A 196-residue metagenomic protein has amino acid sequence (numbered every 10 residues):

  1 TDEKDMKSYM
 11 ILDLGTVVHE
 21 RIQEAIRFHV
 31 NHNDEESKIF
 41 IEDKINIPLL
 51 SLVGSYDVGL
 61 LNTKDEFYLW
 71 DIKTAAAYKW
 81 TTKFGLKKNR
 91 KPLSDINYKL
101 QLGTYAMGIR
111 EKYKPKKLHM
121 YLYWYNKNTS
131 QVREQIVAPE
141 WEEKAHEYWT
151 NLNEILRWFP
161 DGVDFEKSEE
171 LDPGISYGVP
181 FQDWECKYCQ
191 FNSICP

Functional and structural regions predicted by a protein language model:
T1-E66: Metal-dependent nuclease catalytic cores that hydrolyze phosphodiester bonds in DNA/RNA, characterized by
K4-S8, T81-D95, V137-W141: Short histidine-centered catalytic/ligand-binding loop motif
K7, I11, G15, S94-Y98 (+1 more regions): Aromatic-acidic/polar surface patches that form glycan- and anion
E20, E24, N62, R90-W124: Metal-dependent nuclease catalytic cores in nucleic-acid-processing enzymes, especially RNase H-like/related
F40, L60, Y68-I72, K117-W124: A structural signal for short, well-ordered beta-strand segments and their strand-loop junctions that often border
S51-V53, N97, F181: A generic fold-level signal
G54-K88, T104-Y105: Conserved catalytic cores of phosphodiester-cleaving nucleases, focusing on short active-site segments
G108-P196: Metal-dependent nuclease catalytic regions and adjoining charged, substrate-binding loops involved in nucleic-acid end
